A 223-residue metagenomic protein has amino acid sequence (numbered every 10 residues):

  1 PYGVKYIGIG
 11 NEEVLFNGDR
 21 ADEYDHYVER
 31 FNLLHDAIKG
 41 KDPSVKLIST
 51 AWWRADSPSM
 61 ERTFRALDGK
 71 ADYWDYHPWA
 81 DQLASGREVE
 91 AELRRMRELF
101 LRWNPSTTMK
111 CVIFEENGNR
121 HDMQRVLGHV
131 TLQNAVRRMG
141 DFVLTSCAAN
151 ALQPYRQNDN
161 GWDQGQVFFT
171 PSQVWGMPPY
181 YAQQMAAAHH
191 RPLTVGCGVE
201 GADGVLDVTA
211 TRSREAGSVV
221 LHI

Functional and structural regions predicted by a protein language model:
P1-N17: Aromatic- and acidic-residue-enriched carbohydrate-binding clefts of CAZyme catalytic domains
Y2-V4, G69-A71, S106, W162 (+1 more regions): Short, solvent-exposed loop/turn segments at the edges of secondary structure
N11, P78, N150: Residues that line or immediately flank small-molecule/substrate-binding pockets and catalytic motifs
N17-R20, D159: Short acidic, glycine/proline-rich loop/turn micro-motifs
D19-Q133, M139-F142, T194-V205: Noncatalytic carbohydrate-binding groove/subsite architecture in carbohydrate-active enzymes
M109-S218: Aromatic/acidic polysaccharide-binding cleft in carbohydrate-active enzymes
L221-I223: Asparagine-centered strand-capping/turn motif at beta-strand->loop junctions
